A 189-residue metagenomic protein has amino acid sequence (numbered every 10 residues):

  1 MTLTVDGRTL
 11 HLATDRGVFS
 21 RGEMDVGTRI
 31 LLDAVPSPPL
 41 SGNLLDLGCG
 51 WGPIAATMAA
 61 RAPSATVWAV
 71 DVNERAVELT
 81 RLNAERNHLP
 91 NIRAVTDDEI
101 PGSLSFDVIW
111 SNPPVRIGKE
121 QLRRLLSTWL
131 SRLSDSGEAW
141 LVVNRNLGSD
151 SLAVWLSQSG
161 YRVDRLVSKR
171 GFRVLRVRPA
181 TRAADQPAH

Functional and structural regions predicted by a protein language model:
M1-P38: Class I SAM-dependent transferase core
V26-S111: Conserved SAM/SAH cofactor-binding pocket of Class I
D71-E74, Q121, N144: Short beta->alpha hinge that forms the Motif I/post-I loop of the SAM-binding pocket
V108-E120: Glycine-rich phosphate-binding "P-loop"
V115-I117, N144-S149: Short "lid" loop at the C-terminus of a central beta-strand within the Rossmann-like core of SAM-dependent
R123-D135: A short glycine-rich, Lys/Arg-flanked "PGG" loop and its adjoining helix->strand segment in the class I
S136-V143: Conserved beta-strand signature within the Rossmann-like core of class I S-adenosyl-L-methionine
G148-V154, Q158-H189: Class I S-adenosyl-L-methionine
